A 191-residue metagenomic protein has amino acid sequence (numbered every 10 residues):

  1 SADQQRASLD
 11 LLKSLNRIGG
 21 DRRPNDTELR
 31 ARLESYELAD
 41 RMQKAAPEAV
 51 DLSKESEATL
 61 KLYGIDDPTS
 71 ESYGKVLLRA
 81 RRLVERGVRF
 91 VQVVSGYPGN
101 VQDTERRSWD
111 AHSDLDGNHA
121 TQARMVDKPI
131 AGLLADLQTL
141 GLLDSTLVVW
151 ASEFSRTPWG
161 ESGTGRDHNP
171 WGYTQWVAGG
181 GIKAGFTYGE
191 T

Functional and structural regions predicted by a protein language model:
S1-T191: Ligand-binding pockets and gating/stacking loops
